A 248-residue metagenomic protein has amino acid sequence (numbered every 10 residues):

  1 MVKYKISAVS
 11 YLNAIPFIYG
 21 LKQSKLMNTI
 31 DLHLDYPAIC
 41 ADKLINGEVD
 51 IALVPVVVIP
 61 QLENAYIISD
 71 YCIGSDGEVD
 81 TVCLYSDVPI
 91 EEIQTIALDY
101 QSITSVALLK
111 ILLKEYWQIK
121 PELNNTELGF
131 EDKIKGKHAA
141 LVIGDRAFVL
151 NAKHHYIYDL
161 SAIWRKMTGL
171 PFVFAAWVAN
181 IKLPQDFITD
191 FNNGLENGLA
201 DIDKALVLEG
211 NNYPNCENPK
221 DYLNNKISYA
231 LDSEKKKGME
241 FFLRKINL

Functional and structural regions predicted by a protein language model:
V2-S10, I90-S105, N193-G198: Short loop->beta-strand "edge-of-pocket" segments that line small-molecule binding or catalytic clefts across diverse
I6, L44, L113, F191-G194 (+1 more regions): A residue-level signal for conserved active-site and pocket-lining positions in enzyme catalytic cores
L12-E92, Y100-Q101: Short, glycine-/small- and polar/acidic-enriched structural segments that line small-molecule recognition paths
G20, V82-I90, T95, F172-D186: A bilobed periplasmic-binding-protein/Venus flytrap-type ligand-binding module shared by bacterial periplasmic
D31-D42, K120-G136: Short helix-initiation/N-cap motifs at beta->coil->alpha
Y71-G129, R165: A conserved helix-loop-strand patch within extracytoplasmic ligand-binding domains of the periplasmic binding
N125-L208: Pocket-lining segment of extracytoplasmic ligand-binding domains
L183-N247: Secondary-structure end/capping motifs
